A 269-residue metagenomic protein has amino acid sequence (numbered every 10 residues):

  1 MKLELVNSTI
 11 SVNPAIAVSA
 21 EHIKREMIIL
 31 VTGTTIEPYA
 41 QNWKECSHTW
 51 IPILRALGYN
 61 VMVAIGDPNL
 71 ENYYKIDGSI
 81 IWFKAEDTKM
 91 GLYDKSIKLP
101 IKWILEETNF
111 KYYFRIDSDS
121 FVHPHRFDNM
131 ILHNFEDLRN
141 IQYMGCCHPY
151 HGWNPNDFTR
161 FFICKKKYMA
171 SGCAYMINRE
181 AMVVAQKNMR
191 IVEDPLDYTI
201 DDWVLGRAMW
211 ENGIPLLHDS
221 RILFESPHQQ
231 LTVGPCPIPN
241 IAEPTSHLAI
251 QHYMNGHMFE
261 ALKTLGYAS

Functional and structural regions predicted by a protein language model:
M1-Q41: N-proximal low-complexity "stem/linker" segments adjacent to membrane-targeting elements
K2-T9, I191-S269: C-terminal catalytic/acceptor-binding lobe
K24-M27, L57-N60, N109-K111, L138-Y143 (+1 more regions): Loop/turn elements at helix/coil->beta-strand transitions in domains of secreted/extracellular proteins
T32, G58-N69: Short beta-strand/loop segment that forms part of the nucleotide-sugar
E45-Y59: Short, acidic, metal-binding catalytic loop of nucleotide-sugar glycosyltransferases
T49-I53, L99-E107, H133: A generic secondary-structure signal
A64-K111, H125: Active-site-proximal specificity loops/subdomain of glycosyltransferases
T88-M90, D94, I116, S120-P215 (+1 more regions): Conserved catalytic core of nucleotide-sugar-dependent glycosyltransferases
